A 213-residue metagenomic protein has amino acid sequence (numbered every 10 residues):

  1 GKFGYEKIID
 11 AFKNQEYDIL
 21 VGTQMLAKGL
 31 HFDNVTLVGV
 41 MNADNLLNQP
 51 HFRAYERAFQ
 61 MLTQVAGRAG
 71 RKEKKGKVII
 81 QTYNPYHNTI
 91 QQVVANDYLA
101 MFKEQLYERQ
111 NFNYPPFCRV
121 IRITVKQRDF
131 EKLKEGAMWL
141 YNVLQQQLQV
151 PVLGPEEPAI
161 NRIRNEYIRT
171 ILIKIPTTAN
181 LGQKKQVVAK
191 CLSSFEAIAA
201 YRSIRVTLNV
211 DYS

Functional and structural regions predicted by a protein language model:
G1-P50, Q64-S213: Accessory helical-bundle/CTD segments and flexible terminal tails appended to RecA-like ATPase motors
F52-F59: Short, conserved loop/turn and helix-capping segments at secondary-structure boundaries that abut family-defining
